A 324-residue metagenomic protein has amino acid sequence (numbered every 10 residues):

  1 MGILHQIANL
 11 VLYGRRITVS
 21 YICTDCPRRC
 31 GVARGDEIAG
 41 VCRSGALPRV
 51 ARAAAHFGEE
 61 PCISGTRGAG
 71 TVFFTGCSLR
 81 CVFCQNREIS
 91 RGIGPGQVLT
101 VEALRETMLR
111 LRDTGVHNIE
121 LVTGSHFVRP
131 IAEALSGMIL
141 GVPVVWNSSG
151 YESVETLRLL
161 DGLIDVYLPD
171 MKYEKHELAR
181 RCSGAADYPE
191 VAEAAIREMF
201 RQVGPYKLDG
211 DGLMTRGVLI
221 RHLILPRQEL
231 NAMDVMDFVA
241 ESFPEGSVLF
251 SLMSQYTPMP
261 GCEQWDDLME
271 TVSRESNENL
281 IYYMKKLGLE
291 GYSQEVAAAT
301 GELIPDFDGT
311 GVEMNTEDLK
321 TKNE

Functional and structural regions predicted by a protein language model:
G2-I38, G204-E324: Auxiliary Fe-S-binding modules of radical SAM enzymes
G2-S78, V82, N86-I93, T310: N-terminal [4Fe-4S]-dependent radical SAM core
A54-E59, A103-L104, S148: Short acidic (Asp/Glu) patches
V82-N86, G92-G96, I131-A134, T156-L159: Short, conserved acidic/polar surface loops in the N-terminal third of protein domains
E88-V98, R181-A186, Q264-T271: Short glycine-enriched, charge-decorated loop/helix-capping segments at active-site entrances that position
I89-N118, Y283: Conserved alpha-helical substructure of the radical SAM core
G94, L121, S293-Q294: Residue-level detector of family-conserved "landmark" positions at structurally sensitive sites
E106-D266: Conserved AdoMet/S-adenosylmethionine-binding subsite of the radical SAM
